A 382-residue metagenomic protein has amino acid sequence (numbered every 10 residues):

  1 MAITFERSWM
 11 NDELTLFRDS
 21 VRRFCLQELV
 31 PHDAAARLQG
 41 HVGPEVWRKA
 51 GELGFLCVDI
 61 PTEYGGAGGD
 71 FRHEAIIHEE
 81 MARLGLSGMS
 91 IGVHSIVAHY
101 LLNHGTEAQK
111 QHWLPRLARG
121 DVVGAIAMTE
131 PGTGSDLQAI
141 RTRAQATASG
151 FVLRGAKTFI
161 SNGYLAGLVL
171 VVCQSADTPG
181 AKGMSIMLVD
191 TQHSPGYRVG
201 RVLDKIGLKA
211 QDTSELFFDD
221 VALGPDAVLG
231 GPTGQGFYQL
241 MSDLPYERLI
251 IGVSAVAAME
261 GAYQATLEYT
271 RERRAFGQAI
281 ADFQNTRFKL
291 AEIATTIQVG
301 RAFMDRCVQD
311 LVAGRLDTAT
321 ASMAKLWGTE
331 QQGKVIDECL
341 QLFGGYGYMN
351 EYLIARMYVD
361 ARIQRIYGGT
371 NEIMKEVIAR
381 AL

Functional and structural regions predicted by a protein language model:
M1-G88, H104-Q109, R116-G120, D136-L137 (+4 more regions): Alpha-helical interface subdomain recognition
G54, I77-A82, C173, V189-S194 (+1 more regions): Short Ser/Thr-interspersed hydrophobic loop/turn segments at strand-loop and sheet-helix junctions that line or gate
S90-I91, L117, G132-S135, F159-N162 (+2 more regions): Short Gly/Pro-enriched turn/cap motifs at secondary-structure boundaries
I96-H104: Helix-loop "lid/cap" segments that line or gate small-molecule binding pockets
G120-M128: A short, Trp-centered hydrophobic/proline-enriched beta-strand micro-motif
A139, S194-A222: Flexible, small-/acidic-enriched active-site or ligand-binding loops
G150, R154-V199: A short core secondary-structure module
D219-Y238: Long, acidic (Asp/Glu-rich), low-complexity accessory segments flanking structured domains
